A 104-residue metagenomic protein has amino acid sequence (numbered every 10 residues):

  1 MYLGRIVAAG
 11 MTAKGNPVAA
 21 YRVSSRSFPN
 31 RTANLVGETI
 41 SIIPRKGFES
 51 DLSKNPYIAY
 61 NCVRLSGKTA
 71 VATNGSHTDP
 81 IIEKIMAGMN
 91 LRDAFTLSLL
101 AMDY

Functional and structural regions predicted by a protein language model:
M1-Y104: Conserved short alpha-helical segments that host acidic/polar catalytic motifs at enzyme active sites
